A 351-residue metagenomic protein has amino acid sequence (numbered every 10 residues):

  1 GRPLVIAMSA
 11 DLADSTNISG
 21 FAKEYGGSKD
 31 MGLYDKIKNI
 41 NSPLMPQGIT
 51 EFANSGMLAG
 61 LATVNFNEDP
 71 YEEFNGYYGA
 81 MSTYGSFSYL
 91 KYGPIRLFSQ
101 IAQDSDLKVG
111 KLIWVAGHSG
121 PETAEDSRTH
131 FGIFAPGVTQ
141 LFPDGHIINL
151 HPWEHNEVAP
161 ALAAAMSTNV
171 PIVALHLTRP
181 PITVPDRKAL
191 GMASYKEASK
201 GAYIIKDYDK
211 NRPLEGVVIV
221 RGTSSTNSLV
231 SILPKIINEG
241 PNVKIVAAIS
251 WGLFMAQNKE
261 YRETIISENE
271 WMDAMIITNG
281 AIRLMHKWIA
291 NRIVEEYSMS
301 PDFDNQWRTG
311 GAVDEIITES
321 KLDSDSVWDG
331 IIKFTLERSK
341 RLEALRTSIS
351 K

Functional and structural regions predicted by a protein language model:
G1-R187, S194-Y195, W251, N258 (+3 more regions): Thiamine diphosphate
G110-L112, G117-F134, D144, V158 (+1 more regions): Thiamine diphosphate
